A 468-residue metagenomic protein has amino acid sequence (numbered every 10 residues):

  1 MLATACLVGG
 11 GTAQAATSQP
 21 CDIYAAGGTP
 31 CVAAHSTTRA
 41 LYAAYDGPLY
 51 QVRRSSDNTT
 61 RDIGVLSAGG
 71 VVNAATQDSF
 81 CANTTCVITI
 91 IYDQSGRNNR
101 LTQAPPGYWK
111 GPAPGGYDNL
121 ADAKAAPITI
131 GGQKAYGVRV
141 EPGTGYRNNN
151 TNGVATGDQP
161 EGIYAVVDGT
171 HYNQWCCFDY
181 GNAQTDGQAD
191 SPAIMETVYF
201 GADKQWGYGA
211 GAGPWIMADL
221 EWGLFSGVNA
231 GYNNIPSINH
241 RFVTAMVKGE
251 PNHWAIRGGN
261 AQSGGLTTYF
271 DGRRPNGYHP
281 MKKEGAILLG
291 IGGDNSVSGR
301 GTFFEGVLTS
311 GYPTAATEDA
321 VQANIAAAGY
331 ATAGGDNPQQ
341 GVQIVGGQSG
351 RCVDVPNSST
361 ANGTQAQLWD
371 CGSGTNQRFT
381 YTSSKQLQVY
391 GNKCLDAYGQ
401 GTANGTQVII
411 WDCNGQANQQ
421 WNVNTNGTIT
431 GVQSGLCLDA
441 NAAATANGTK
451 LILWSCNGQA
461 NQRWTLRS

Functional and structural regions predicted by a protein language model:
M1-A15: Secretory targeting and sorting signals
A16-P112, Y164, A327-A333, G341-V342 (+1 more regions): GGW-centered surface loops in extracellular recognition modules
S18-C31, A40, S55, C86 (+4 more regions): Extracellular glycan-associated modules
L41, G290-G293, A320, N357 (+8 more regions): Compact disulfide-stabilized, cysteine-rich extracellular microdomains and processed peptide cores in secreted proteins
A44-D57, Y136-V138, A165, I287-G290 (+3 more regions): Short, hydrophobic/proline-enriched secondary-structure or compact coil segments at domain edges
D46, V87, K134, Q159-E161 (+15 more regions): Residues that flank catalytic or metal-binding motifs in active/ligand-binding sites
D57, S95-R97, T170-Y172, E250-N252 (+10 more regions): Acidic glycine-/aspartate-rich tracts in secreted/extracellular proteins
D336-T360, T375-T402, A417-T445, R463-S468: Extracellular glycan-recognition/adhesion modules and their associated mucin-like linkers
